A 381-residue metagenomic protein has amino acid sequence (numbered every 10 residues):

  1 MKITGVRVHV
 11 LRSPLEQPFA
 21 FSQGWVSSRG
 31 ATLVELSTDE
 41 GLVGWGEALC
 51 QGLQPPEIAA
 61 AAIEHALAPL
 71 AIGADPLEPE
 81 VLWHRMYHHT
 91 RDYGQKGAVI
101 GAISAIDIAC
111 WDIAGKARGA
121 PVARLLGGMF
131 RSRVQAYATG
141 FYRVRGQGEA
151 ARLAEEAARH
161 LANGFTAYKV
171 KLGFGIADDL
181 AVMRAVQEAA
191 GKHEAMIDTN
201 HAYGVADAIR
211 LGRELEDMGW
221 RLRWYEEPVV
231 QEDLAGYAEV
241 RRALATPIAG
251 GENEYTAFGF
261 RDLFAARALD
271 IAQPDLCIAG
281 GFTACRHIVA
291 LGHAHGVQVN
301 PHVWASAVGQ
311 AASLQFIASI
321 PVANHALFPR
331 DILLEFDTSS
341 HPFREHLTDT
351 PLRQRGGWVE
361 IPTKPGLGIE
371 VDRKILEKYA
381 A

Functional and structural regions predicted by a protein language model:
M1-E40, W45-G52, S340-E345: Structured beta-strand/loop patches that form or line metal/cofactor-binding pockets in enzymes
M1-G5, H9-V10, K116, A120-V134 (+2 more regions): N-terminal amphipathic alpha-helix/helix-capping segment at the start of soluble metabolic enzymes
I3, V34, G41, L67 (+9 more regions): Conserved, mostly hydrophobic/aromatic
S37-A117: Metal- or metallocofactor-binding catalytic centers and their adjacent structured scaffolds across diverse enzyme
A48, A138-G140, V170-L172, I197-H201 (+5 more regions): A cross-domain feature marking catalytic cores of carbohydrate-active enzymes and several ubiquitous metabolic/repair
H65, R221, Q231-A249, E254-W358: Shared catalytic-loop signature of beta/alpha-barrel
G127-L244: Metal-dependent enolase-superfamily TIM-barrel catalytic cores that perform enediolate-based chemistry
P365-A381: Extended hydrophobic packing segments that form well-structured cores
